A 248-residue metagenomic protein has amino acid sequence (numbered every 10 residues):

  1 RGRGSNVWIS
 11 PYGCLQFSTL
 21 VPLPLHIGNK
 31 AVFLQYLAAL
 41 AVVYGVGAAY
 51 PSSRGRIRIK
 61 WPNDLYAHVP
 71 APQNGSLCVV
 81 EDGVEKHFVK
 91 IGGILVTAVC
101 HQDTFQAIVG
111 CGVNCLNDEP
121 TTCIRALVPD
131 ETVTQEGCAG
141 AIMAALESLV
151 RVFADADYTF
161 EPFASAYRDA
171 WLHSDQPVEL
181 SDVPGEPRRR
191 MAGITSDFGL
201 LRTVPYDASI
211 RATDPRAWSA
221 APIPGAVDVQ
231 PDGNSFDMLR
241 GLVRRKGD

Functional and structural regions predicted by a protein language model:
R1-G2: N-terminal low-complexity, intrinsically disordered segments
N6-C14, S18-D248: Catalytic beta-strand/loop module used to bind and position nucleotide/cofactor moieties in cofactor-attachment
